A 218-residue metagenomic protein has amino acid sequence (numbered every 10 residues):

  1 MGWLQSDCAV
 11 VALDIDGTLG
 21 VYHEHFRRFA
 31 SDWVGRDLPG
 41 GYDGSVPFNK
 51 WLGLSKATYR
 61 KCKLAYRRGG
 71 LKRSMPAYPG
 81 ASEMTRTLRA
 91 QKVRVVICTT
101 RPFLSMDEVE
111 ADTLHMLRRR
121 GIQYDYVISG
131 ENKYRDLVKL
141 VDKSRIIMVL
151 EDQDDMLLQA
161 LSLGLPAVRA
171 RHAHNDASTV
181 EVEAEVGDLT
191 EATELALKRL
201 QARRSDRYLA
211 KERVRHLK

Functional and structural regions predicted by a protein language model:
M1-Y59: Active-site neighborhood of HAD-like aspartate-dependent phosphohydrolases
A9, D16, D125, I147 (+1 more regions): Conserved acidic residues
L52-R68, V93-V95, M116-R119: Short, basic/glycine-rich phosphate-binding loops at helix/coil junctions that contact nucleotide phosphates
K72-R73, A81-L114: Substrate-recognition element of Asp-dependent hydrolases with the DxDx(T/V) motif
P102-I147, D154-L163: Substrate-recognition "cap/lid" segment bordering the active-site pocket of phosphatases
V141-K143, Q153-K218: Asp-based, Mg2+/Mn2+-dependent phosphohydrolase catalytic module
